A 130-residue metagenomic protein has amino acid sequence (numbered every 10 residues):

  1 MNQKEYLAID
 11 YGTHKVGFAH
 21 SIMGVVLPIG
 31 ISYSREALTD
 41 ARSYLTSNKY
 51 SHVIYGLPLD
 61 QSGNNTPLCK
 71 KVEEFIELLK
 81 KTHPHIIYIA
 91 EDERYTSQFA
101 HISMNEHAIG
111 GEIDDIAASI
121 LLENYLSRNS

Functional and structural regions predicted by a protein language model:
N2-I9, T13-S130: Phosphate- and other anionic-substrate recognition elements at nucleic-acid/protein interfaces
